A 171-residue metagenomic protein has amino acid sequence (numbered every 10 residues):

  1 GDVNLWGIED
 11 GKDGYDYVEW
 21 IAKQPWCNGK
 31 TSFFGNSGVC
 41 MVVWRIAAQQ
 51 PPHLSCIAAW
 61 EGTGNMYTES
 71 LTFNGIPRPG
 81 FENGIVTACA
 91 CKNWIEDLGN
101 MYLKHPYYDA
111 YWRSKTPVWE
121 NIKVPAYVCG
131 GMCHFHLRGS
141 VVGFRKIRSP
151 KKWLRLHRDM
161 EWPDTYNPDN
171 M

Functional and structural regions predicted by a protein language model:
G1-M171: Active-site-proximal cap/loop segments of hydrolase catalytic domains
